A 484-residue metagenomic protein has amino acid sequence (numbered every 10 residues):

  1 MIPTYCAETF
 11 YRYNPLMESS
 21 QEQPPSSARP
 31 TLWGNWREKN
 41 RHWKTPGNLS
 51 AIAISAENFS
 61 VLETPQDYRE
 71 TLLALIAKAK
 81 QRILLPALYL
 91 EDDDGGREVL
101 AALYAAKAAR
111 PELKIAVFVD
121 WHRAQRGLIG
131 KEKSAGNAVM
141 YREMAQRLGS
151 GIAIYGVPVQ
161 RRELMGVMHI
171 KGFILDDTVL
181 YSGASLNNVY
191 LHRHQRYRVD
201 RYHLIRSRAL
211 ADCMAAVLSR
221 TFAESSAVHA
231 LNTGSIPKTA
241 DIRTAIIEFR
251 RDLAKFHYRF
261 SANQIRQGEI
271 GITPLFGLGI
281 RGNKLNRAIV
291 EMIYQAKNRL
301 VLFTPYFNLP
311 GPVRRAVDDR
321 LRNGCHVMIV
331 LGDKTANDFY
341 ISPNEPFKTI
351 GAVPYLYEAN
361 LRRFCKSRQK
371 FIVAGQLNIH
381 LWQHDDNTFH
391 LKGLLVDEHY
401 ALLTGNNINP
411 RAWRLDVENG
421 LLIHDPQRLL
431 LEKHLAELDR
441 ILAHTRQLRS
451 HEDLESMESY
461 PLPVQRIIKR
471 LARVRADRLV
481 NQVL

Functional and structural regions predicted by a protein language model:
P3-Y5, R12-Y13: Short, positively charged and aromatic/hydrophobic N-terminal segments
S26-S27, R41-K78, D93-A296, T335-D397 (+1 more regions): HKD-type phospholipase D/PLD-like phosphodiesterase module
K80-L85, A296-V301: Short, surface-exposed connector motifs at secondary-structure boundaries
P86, F118, L175, S182 (+6 more regions): Generic beta-strand/beta-sheet core signal
Y89-D94, F303-G311: Short, glycine-rich nucleotide/cofactor-binding loops
K114-I115, R299, R322-M328: Residues at the starts of beta-strands that form the adenosine-phosphate
F307-L309, K334-N337, N409: Short, catalytically relevant binding-site loops at active-site mouths
F371-L484: Long, C-terminal catalytic modules of enzymes
